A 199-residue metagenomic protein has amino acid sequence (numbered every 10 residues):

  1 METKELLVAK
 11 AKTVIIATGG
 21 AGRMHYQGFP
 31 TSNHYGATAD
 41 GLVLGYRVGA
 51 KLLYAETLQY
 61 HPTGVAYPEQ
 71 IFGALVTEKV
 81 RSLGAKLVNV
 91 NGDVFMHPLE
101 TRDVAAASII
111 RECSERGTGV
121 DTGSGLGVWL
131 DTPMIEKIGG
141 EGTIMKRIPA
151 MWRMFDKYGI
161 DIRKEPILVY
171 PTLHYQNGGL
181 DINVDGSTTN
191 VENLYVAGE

Functional and structural regions predicted by a protein language model:
M1, R147-G198: A glycine-rich dinucleotide-binding beta-alpha-beta segment and adjacent secondary-structure elements that constitute
E2, L6, G28-G36, I71-L75 (+3 more regions): Alpha-helix capping and helix-loop boundary segments enriched in small/acidic/polar residues
T3-T13, T189-E192: Core beta-strand elements of the Rossmann-like FAD/NAD(P) dinucleotide-binding domain in flavoenzyme oxidoreductases
T13-G20, V191-E199: Active-site-adjacent bridging/hinge elements
T13-Q70: Glycine-rich loop(s) and the adjacent beta-strand/alpha-helix scaffold that form part
A50-I167: An anion/pyrophosphate-binding glycine-rich loop and adjacent beta-alpha core in soluble alpha-beta enzymes
